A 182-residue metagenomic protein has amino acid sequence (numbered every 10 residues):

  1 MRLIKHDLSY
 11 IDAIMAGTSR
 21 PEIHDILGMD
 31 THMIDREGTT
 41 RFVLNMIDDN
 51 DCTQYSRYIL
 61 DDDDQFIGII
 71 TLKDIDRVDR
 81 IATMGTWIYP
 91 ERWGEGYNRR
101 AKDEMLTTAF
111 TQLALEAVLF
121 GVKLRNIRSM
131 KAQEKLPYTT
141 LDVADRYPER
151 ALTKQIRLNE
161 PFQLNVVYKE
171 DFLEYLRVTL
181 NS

Functional and structural regions predicted by a protein language model:
M1-D12, A16-E22, L60-S182: Acyl-donor (CoA/ACP) binding surface of acyl/acetyltransferases
T18, L27, M46-N50: Hydrophobic residues in alpha-helical segments
E22-I23, H32, D48, Y138: Residue-level marker of structural boundaries
H24-L44: Conserved GNAT-fold acetyl-CoA-binding loop/helix
D25-L27, S56, Y175: Short, hydrophobic secondary-structure boundary micro-motifs
D30-T31, Y55, G121, E149: Sparse recognition of residues in long alpha-helices and their boundaries
L44-Y58: A short helix-loop-beta-strand connector motif used in the catalytic cores of GNAT acetyltransferases and, in some
